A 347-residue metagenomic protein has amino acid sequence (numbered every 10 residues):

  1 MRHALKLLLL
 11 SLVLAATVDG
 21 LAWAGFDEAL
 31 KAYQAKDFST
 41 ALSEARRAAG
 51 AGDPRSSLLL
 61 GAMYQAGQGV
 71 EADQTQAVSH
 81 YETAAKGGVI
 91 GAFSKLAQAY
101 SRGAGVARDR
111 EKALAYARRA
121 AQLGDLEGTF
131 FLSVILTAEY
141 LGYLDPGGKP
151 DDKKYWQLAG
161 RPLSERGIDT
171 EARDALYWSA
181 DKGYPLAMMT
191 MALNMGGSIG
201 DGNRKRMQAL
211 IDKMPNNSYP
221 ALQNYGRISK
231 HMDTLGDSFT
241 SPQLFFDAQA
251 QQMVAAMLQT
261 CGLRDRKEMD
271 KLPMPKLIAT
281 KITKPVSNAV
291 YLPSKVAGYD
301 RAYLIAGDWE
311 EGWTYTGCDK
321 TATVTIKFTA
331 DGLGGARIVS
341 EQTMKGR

Functional and structural regions predicted by a protein language model:
G25-A32, L59-A66, K95-R102, F131-E139 (+1 more regions): Hydrophobic face of amphipathic alpha-helices that form TPR/SEL1-like repeat modules and related alpha-solenoid
G25-A51: Alpha-helical segment of the N-proximal tetratricopeptide repeat
G50-D53, A66-Q68, G87-V89, R102-A104 (+6 more regions): Short helix-capping/linker turns of helical repeat alpha-solenoids
S164, S218-R347: Cysteine-centric segments in proteins
D174-D181, N203-P220: TPR/TPR-like (Sel1-like) alpha-helical repeat modules
